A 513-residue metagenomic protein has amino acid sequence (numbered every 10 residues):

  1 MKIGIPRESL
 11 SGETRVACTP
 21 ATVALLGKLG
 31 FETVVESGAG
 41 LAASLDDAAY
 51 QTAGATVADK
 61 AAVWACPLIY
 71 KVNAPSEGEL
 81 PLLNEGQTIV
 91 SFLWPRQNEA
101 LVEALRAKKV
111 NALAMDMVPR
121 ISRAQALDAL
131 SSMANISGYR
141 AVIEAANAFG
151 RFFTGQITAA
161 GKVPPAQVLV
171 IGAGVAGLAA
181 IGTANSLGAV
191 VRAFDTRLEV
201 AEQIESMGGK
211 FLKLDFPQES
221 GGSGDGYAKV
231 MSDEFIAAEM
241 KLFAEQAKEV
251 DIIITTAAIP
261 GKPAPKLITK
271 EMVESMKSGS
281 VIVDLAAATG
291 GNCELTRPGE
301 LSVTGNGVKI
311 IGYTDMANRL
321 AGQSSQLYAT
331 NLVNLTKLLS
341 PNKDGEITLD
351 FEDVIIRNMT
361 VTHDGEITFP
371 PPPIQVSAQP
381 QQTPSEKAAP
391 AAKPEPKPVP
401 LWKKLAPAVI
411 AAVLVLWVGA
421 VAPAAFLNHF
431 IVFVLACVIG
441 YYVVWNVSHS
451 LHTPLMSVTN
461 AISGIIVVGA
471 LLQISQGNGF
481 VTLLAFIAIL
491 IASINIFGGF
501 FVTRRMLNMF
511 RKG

Functional and structural regions predicted by a protein language model:
K2-E103, A107, A114-E144, A148-P164 (+5 more regions): Structural/interface elements that position substrates and couple domains in central-metabolism enzymes
P6-L45, T154-Q246, K397, W417-G419: Glycine-rich phosphate/diphosphate-binding loop of Rossmann-like nucleotide-binding domains
G54-W64, A74-P75, G222-I253, A257-K270 (+1 more regions): A structured beta-alpha segment of the ubiquitous adenosine-cofactor-binding alpha/beta core
K60, A424-A436, S457-V458, T482 (+1 more regions): Structural signature of hydrophobic alpha-helical transmembrane segments
R96-S122, K262-D315: Rossmann-fold NAD(P)-binding glycine/threonine-rich loop
D116-V118, S122-A160, P165, C293-Q375: Adenosine-phosphate binding glycine-rich loop
T348-V418: Phosphate-binding loop/pocket of nucleotide- and phosphate-handling active sites
A461-L471: Small-residue-rich segments of transmembrane alpha-helices in multi-pass membrane proteins, especially helix faces
